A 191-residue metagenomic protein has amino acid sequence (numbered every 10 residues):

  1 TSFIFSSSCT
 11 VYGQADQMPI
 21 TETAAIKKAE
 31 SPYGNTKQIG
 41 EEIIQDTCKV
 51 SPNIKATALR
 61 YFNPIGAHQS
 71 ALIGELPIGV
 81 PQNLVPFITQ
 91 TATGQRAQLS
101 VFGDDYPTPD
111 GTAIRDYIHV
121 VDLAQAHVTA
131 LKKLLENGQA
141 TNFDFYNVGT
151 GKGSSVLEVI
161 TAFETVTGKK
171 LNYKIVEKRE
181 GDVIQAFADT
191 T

Functional and structural regions predicted by a protein language model:
T1-F3, N53-K55, Q98, A140-F143: Active-site loop of short-chain dehydrogenase/reductase
S2, V11-N63, L72-N83: Catalytic helix-loop patch of NAD(P)-dependent Rossmann-fold dehydrogenases
F3-S7, T57-R60, D116, N147-G149: Structural signature of the Rossmann-like NAD(P)-dependent dehydrogenase/reductase core
S8-V11, A25, G66-Q69, Y106 (+1 more regions): Active-site proximal helix/loop that lines the substrate pocket of Rossmann-like NAD(P)-dependent oxidoreductase domains
Q14-D16, H68-S70, L157-V159: Short glycine-/acidic-enriched loop or helix-start segments at secondary-structure transitions that form or flank
H68-P81, I88-T91, A97: Hydrophobic, Gly/Ser/Ala-rich alpha-helical and linker tracts in large acyl-processing enzymes of secondary/lipid
L84-T191: C-terminal substrate-binding subdomain of Rossmann-fold SDR/epimerase-dehydratase oxidoreductases
